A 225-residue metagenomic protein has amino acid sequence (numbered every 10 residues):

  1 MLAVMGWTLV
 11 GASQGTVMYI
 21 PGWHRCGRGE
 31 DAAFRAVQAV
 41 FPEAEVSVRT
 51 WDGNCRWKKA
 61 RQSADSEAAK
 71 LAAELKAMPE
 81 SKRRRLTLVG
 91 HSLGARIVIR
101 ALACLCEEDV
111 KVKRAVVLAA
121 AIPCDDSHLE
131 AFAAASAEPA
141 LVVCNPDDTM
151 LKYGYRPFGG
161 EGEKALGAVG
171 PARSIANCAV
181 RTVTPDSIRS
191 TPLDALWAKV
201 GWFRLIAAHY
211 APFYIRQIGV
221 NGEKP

Functional and structural regions predicted by a protein language model:
M1-S13: Bacterial Sec-dependent signal peptides at the C-terminal "C-region" and cleavage site
G6, F41-P42, G201: Short, flexible coil/linker elements and helix-boundary hinge sites characteristic of intrinsically disordered
G11, G27, C55, R61 (+3 more regions): Short, isolated positions within intrinsically disordered regulatory regions of eukaryotic proteins
G15, Y19-V169: Serine-dependent carboxylesterase/thioesterase catalytic core of lipase-like alpha/beta-hydrolase/SGNH enzymes
L151-P225: C-terminal catalytic-base region of ester-bond hydrolases, centering on the histidine of the charge-relay
